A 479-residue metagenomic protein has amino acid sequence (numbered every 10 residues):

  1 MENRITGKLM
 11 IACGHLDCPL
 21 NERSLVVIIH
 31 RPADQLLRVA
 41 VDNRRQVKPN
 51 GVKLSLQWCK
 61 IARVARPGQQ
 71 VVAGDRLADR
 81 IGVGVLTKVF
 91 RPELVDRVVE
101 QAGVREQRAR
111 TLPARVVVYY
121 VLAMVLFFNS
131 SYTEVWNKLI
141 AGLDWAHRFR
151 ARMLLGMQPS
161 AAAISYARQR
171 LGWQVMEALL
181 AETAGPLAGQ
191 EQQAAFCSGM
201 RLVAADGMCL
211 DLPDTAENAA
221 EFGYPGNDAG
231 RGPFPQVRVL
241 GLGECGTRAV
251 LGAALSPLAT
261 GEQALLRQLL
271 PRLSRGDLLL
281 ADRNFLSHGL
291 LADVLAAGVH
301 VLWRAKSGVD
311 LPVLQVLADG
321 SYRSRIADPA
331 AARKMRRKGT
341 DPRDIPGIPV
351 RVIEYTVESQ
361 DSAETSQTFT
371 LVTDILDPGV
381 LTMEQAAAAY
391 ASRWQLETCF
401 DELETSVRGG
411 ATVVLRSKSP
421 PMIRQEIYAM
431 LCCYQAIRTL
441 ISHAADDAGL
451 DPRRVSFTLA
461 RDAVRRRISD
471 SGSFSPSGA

Functional and structural regions predicted by a protein language model:
M1, I5, M10-I11, V26-I29 (+2 more regions): Hydrophobic alpha-helical signal/anchor motif
N3, G14-E22, H30-D34, R38 (+1 more regions): Residues flanking N-terminal targeting/processing segments that define the start of mature chains
K48-Y132, Q169-L171, A178-E182, C197-R201 (+2 more regions): Single, function-defining residue in the core of a domain
Y132-M153: DNA-recognition alpha helix
W145-A146, W173-E177: Short helix C-cap/helix-to-loop transition motifs enriched in small/turn-promoting residues
R150-R170: Major-groove recognition helix of helix-turn-helix-like DNA-binding domains
G185-G189: A short, well-structured juxtamembrane/interface segment
